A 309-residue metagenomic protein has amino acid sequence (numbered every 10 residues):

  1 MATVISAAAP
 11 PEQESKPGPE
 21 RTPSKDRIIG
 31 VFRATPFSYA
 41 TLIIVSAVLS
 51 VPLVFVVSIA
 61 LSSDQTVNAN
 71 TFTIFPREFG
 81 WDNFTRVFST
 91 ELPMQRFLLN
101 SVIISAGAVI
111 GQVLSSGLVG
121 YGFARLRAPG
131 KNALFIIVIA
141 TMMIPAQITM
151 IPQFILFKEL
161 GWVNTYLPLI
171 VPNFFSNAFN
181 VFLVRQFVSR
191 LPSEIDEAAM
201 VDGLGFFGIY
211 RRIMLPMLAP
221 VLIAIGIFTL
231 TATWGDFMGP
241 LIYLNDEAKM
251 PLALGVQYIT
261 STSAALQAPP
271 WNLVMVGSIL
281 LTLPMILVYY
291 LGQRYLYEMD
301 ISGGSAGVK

Functional and structural regions predicted by a protein language model:
A2-V31: Short, Lys/Arg-rich, polar N-terminal cytosolic tail immediately upstream of the first transmembrane signal-anchor
T35-K309: A structural signal for multi-pass alpha-helical bundles of membrane permease subunits that mediate small-molecule
